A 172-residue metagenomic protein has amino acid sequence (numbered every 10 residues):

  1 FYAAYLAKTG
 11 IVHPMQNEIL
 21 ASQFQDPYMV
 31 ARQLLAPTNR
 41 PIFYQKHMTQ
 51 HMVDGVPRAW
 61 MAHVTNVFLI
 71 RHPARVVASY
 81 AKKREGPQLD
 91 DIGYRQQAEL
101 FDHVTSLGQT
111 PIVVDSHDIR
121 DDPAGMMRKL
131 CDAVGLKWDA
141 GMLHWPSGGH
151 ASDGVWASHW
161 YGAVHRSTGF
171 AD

Functional and structural regions predicted by a protein language model:
F1-T38: PAPS-dependent sulfotransferase catalytic core
Y5-G10, V56, S79-A81, G125-M127 (+1 more regions): Short aromatic-enriched loop/helix-cap "lid" or pocket-rim segments at secondary-structure transitions that line
M15-S22, Q88-I92, H159-G169: A polyampholytic, Gly/Pro-enriched intrinsically disordered region
R32-G55, V114: Glycine-rich phosphate-binding loop used to anchor ATP phosphates in small-molecule kinases, encompassing both
P57-H63: Short, conserved loop/helix-junction motifs that constitute active-site signature segments in enzyme catalytic cores
N66-V67: A mobile, often basic/glycine-rich helix-loop segment that functions as the active-site lid/recognition loop
I70, A74-L143: PAPS-dependent sulfotransferase catalytic domain
L143-D172: PAPS-dependent sulfotransferase catalytic core
